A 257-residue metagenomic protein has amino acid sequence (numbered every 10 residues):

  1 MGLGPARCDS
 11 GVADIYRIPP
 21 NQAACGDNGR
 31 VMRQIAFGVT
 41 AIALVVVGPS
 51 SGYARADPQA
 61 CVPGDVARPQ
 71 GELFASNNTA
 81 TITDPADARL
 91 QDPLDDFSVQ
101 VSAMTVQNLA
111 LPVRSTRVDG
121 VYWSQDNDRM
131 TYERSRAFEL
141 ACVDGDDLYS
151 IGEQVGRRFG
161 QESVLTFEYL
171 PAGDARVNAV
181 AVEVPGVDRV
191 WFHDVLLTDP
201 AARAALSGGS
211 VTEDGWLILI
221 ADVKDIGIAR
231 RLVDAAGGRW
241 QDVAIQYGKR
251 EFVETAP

Functional and structural regions predicted by a protein language model:
M1, A23-A60: Secretory targeting and sorting signals
P5-R7: Compositionally biased, low-complexity flexible segments
D9, D14-Y16, N21, D27: Intrinsic-disorder-associated, low-complexity terminal segments enriched in Asp/Asn/His/Tyr and depleted of Lys/Arg
R55-C142, P257: Extracytoplasmic low-complexity, Pro/Thr/Ser/Ala/Gly-rich segments that lie immediately after a secretion/anchoring
Q91-L94, S98, L148-G156, H193 (+1 more regions): Extracytoplasmic/secreted envelope proteins and their assembly/folding machinery, especially bacterial periplasmic
L109-V182, P200-A229, F252: Short glycine/threonine-rich beta-strand-turn micro-motifs
R176-L196, V253-P257: Short, low-order "capping/linker" segments at domain edges
K224-P257: Extracellularly exposed regions in secreted/surface proteins, prominently low-complexity, repeat-rich
